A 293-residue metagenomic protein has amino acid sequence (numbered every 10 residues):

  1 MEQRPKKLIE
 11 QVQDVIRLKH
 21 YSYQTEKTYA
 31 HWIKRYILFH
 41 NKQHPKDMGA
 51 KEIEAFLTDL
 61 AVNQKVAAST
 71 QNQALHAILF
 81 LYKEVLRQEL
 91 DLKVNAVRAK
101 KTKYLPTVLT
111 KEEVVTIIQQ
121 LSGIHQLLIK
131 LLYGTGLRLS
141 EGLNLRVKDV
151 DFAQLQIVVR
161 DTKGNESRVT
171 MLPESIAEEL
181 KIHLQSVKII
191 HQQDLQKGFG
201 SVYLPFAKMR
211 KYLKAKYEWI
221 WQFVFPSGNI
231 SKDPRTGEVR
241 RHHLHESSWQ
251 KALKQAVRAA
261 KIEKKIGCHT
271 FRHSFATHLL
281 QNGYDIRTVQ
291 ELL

Functional and structural regions predicted by a protein language model:
M1-L293: Conserved catalytic core of the tyrosine transesterase superfamily
